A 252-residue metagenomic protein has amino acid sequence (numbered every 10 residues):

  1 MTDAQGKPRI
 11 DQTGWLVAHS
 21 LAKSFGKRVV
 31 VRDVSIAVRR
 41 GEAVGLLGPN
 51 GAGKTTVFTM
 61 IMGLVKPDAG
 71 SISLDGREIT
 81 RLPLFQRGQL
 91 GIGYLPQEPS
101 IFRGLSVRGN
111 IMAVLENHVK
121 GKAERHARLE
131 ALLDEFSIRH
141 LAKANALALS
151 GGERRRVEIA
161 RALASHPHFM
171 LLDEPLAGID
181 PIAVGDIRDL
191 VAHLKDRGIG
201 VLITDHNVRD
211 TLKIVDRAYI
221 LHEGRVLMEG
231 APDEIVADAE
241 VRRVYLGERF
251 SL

Functional and structural regions predicted by a protein language model:
L47-P49: The feature captures the beta-strand-to-loop junction immediately N-terminal to the Walker
M62: Helix-to-loop junction immediately C-terminal to a conserved catalytic motif
M112, A123-L141, D189-A192: Conserved ABC ATPase "signature" region
N145-L149, E153: Conserved ABC ATPase signature
H166: Conserved catalytic motifs of ABC-family nucleotide-binding domains
M170-E174: Catalytic Walker B motif of ABC-type/P-loop ATPase nucleotide-binding domains
